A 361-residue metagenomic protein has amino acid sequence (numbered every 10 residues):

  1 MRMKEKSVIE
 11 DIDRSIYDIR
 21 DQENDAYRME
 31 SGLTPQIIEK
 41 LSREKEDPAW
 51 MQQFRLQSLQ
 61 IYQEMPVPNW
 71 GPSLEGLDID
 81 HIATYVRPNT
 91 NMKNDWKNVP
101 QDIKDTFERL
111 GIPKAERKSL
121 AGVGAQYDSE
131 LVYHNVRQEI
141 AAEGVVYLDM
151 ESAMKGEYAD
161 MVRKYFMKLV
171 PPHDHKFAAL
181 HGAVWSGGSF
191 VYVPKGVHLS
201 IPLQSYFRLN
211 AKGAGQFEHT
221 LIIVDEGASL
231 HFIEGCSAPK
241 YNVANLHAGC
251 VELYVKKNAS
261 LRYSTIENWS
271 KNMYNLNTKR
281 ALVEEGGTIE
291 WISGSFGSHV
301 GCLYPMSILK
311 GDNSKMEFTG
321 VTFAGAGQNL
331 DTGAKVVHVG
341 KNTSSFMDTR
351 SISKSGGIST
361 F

Functional and structural regions predicted by a protein language model:
M1-E218, D225-G227, G235-C236: N-terminal leader/transition segments
Y133-N135, E139, E143-F361: Conserved beta-strand/loop scaffold segments within soluble protein domains that form the structured core and edges
